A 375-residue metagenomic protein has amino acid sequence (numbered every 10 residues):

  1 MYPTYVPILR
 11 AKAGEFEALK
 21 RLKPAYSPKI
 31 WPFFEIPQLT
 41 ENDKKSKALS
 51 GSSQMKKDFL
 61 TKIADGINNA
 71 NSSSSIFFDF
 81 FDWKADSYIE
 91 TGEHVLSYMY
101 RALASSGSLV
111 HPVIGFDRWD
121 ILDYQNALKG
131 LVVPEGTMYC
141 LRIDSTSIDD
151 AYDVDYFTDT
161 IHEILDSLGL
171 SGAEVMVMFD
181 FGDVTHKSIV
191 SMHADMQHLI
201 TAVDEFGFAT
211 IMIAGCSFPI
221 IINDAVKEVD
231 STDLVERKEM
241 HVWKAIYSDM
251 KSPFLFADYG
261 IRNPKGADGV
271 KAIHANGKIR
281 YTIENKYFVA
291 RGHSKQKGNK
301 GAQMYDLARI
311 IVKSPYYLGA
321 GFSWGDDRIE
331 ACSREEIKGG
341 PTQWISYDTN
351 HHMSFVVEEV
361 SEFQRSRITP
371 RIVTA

Functional and structural regions predicted by a protein language model:
M1-V110, F116-R118, A209-I213, I220-A375: Alpha/beta catalytic barrel-like cores
G92-F208, I213-S217: Internal, hydrophobic cores of structured domains that mediate oligomerization or house catalytic pockets within large
